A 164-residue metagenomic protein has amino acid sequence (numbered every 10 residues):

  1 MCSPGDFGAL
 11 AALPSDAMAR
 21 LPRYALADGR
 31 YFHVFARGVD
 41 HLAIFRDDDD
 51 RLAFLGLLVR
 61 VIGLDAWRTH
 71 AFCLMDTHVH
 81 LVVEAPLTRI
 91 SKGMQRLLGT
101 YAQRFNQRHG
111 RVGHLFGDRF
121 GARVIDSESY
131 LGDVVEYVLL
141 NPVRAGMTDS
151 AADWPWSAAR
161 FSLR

Functional and structural regions predicted by a protein language model:
M1-R164: Short catalytic/metal-binding and nucleic-acid-binding patches
